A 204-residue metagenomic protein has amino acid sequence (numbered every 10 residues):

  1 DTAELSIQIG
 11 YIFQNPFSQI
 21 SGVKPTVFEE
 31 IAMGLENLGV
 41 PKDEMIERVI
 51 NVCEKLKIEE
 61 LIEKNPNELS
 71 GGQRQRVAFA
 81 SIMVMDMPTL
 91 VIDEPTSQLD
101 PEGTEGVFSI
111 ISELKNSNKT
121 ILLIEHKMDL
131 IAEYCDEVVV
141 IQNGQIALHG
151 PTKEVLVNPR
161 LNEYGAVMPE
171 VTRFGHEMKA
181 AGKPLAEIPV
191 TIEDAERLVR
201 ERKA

Functional and structural regions predicted by a protein language model:
D43-L61: Conserved ABC ATPase "signature" region
N65-L69, Q73: Conserved ABC ATPase signature
L90-D93: Catalytic Walker B motif of ABC-type/P-loop ATPase nucleotide-binding domains
E125-H126: H-loop/switch region of ABC-family ATPase nucleotide-binding domains
N143-G144: Conserved ABC ATPase "signature" C-loop
H149-G150: ABC ATPase "signature
V157-A204: ABC ATPase nucleotide-binding domains
